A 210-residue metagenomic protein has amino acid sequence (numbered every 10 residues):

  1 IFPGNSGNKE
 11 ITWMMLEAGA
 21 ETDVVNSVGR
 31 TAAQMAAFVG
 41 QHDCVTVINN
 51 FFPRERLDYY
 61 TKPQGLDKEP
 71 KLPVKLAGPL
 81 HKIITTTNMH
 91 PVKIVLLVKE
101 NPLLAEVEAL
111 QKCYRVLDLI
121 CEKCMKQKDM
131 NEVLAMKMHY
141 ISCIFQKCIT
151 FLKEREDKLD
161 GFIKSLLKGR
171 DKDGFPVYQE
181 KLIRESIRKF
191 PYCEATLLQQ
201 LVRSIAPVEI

Functional and structural regions predicted by a protein language model:
F2-N8, M35-Q41: Ankyrin repeat A-helix N-terminal signature
W13-E21, N49-E55: Ankyrin repeat domain, specifically the short helix-to-loop turn at the C-terminus of the second helix of each repeat
S27-V28: Ankyrin repeat start-site detector
A37-E209: Ankyrin-repeat-protein effector appendages
